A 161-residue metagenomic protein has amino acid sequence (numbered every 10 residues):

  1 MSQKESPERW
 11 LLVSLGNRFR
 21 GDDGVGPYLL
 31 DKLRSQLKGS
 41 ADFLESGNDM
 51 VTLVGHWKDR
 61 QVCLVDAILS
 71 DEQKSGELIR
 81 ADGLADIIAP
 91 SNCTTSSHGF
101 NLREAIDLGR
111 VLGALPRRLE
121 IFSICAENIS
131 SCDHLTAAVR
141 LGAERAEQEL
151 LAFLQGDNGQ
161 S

Functional and structural regions predicted by a protein language model:
M1-A126, D133-R145, E149-Q160: N-terminal catalytic or cofactor-binding beta/alpha core of small enzyme domains
